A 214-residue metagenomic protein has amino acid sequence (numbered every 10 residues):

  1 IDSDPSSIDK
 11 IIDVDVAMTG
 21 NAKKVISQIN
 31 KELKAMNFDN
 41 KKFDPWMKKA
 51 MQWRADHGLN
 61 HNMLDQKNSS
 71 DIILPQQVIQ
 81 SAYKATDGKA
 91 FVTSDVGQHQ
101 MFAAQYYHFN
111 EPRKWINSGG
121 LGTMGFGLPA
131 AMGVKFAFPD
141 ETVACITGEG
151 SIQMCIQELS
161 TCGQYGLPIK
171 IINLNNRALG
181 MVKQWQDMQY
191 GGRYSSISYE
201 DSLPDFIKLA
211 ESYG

Functional and structural regions predicted by a protein language model:
I1, D95, M154: Replace "coordinates the UDP/GDP/TDP-sugar" with "coordinates nucleotide-activated sugar donors
I1-S7: Short, polar loop motifs at secondary-structure junctions
I8-I12, V16-T19, K23-I29, A35 (+1 more regions): Thiamine diphosphate
A17, F38-K41, S70: A general boundary/transition motif marking the beginning of the first structured unit of a protein
M36-R54: Flexible, glycine/charged-enriched surface loops at secondary-structure junctions
M51-K135: Active-site diphosphate/adenylate-binding microenvironment
